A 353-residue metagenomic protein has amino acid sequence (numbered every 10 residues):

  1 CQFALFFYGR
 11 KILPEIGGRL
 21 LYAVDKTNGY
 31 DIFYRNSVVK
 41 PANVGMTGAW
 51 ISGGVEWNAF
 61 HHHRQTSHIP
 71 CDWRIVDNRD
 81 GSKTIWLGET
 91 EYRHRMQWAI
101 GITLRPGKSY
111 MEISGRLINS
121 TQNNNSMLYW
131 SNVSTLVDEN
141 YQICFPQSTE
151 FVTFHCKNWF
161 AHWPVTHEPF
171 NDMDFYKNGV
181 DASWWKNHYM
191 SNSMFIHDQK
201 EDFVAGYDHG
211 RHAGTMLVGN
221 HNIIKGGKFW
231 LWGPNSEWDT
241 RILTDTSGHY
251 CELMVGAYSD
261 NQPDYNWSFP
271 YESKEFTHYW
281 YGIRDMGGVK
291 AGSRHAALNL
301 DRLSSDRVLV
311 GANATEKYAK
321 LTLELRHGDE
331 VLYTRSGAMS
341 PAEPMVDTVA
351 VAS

Functional and structural regions predicted by a protein language model:
C1, S52-Y110, E237-N266, P270: Extended, loop-rich substrate-binding clefts of extracytoplasmic carbohydrate-active enzymes
Q2-I12, W73-I75, G115, W267-G282: Short Pro-Gly-centered flexible turn/kink motifs
R10-T27, L87-D138, H278: Acidic, contiguous internal or C-terminal segments within carbohydrate-active enzymes that form a structured patch used
E15-K26, I32, N123-L128, N132-S273: A contiguous, surface-exposed recognition patch within enzymatic or periplasmic domains that forms
P270-Y271, L303-S305, S340-V346: Solvent-exposed, conformationally flexible loop/turn segments
D285-Y318: Surface beta-strand/loop "capping" patches
D306-G337: Beta-strand-rich binding/interaction modules
L323-E324, V349-S353: Short, aromatic- and glycine-rich surface loops/edge beta-strands on solvent-exposed regions
